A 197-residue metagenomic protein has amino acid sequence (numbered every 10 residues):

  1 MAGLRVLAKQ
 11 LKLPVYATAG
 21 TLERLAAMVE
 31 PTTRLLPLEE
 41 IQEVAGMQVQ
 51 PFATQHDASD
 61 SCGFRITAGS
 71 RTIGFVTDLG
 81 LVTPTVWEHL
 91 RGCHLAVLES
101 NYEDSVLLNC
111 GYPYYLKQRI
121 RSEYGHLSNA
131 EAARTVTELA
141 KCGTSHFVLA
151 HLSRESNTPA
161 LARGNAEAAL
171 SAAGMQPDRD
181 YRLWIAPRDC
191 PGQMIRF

Functional and structural regions predicted by a protein language model:
M1-L11, A19: Di-metal (Zn2+ and/or Mg2+/Mn2+) metal-binding site signature of metallo-dependent hydrolases with the MBL/beta-CASP
K9-P14, T72-I73, Y181-R182: Short active-site oxyanion
P14-Y16, V148: A short beta-strand/loop micro-motif in the catalytic core of glycosyltransferases that engages the nucleotide-sugar
A17-S70: Metallo-beta-lactamase
G20, T54-D57, T77-L81, S100-Y102 (+1 more regions): Active-site metal-binding loops of divalent metal-dependent hydrolases
P31-R34, V76-V82: Short gly/ser/thr-rich secondary-structure transition/capping motifs
P84-I185: Cap/insert and terminal regions of metallo-dependent hydrolase folds
Y181-F197: Short, basic/aromatic-enriched C-terminal tail that caps enzymatic domains
